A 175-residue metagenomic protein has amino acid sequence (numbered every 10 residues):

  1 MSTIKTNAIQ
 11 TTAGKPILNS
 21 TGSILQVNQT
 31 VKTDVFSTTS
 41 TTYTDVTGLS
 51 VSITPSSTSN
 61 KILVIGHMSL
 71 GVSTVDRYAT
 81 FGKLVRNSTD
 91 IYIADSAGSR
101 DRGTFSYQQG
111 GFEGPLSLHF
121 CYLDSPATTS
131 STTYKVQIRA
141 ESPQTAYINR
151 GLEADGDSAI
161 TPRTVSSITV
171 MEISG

Functional and structural regions predicted by a protein language model:
S2-G175: Surface-exposed molecular-recognition determinants
